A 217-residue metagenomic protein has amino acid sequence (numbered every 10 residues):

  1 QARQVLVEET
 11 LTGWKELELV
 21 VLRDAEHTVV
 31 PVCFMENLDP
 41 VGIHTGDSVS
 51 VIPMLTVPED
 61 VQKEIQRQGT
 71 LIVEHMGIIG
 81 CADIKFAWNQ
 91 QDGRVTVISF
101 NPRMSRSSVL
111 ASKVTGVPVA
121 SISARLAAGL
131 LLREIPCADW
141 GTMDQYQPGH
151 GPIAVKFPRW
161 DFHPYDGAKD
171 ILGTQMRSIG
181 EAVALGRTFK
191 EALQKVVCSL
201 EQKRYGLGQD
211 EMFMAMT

Functional and structural regions predicted by a protein language model:
Q1-T217: ATP-dependent carboxylate activation and anion-phosphoryl transfer catalytic cores that bind Mg-ATP to form
